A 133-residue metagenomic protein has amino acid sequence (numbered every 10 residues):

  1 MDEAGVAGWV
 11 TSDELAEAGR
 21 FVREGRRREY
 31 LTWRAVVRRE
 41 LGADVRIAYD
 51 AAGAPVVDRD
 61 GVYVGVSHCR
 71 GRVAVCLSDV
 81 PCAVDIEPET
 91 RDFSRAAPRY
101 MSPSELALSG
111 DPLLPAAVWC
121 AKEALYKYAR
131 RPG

Functional and structural regions predicted by a protein language model:
M1-G133: Core catalytic alpha/beta fold that binds nucleotide/phospho-ligands
